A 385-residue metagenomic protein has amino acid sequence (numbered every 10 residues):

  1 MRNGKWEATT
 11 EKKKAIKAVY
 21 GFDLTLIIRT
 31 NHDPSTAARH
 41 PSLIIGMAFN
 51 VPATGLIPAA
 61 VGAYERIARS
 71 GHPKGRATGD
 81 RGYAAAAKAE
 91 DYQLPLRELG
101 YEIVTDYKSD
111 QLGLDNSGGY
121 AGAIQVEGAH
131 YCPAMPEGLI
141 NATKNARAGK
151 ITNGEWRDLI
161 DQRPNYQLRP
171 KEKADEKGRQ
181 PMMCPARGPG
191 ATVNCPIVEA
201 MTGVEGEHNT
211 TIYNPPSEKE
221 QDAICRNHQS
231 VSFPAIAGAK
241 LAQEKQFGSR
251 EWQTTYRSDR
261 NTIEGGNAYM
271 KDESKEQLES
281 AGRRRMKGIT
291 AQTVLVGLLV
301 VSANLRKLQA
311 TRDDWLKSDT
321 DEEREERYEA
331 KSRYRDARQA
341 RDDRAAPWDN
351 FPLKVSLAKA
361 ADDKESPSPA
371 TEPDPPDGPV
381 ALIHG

Functional and structural regions predicted by a protein language model:
M1-K12, Y166-S249: Long, low-complexity, polar/charged, intrinsically disordered or flexibly structured peripheral segments
M1-R81, A85-R97, D106-K108: Polybasic low-complexity intrinsically disordered regions
L99-Y101: A short helix->loop->beta-strand "cap" motif at the edges of active sites that frequently abuts
I103-G113: A generic structural motif
L112-A121: Short, charged, surface-exposed secondary-structure boundary motifs
Y120-A174, Q180-M183, G188, I236-S249 (+1 more regions): Short amphipathic alpha-helical "interface-anchor" segments enriched in bulky aromatics
T255-D343: Basic, amphipathic alpha-helical segments enriched in Lys/Arg and hydrophobic/aromatic residues
T311-W315, D321-G385: Charged, often Cys/His-bearing segments associated with DNA-binding zinc-finger transcription factors
